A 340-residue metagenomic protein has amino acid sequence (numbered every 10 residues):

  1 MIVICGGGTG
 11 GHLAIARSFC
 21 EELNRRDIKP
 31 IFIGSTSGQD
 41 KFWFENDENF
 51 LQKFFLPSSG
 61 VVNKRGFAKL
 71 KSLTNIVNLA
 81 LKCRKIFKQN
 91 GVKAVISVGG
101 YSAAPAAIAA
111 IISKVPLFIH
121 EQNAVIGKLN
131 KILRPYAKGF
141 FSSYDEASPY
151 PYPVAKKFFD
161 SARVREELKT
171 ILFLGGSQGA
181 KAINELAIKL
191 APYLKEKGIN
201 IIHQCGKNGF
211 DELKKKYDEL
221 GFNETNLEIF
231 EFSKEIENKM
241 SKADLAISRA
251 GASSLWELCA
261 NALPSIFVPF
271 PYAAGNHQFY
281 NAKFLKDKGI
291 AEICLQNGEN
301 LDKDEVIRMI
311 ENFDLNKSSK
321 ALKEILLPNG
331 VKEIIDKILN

Functional and structural regions predicted by a protein language model:
I4-G7, R25-N75, G175, K207 (+1 more regions): Conserved nucleotide-sugar phosphate-binding/catalytic loop shared by glycosyltransferases and other
H12-L23: Short amphipathic alpha-helix
I28, F50-L51, I111-S161: Active-site-proximal region of nucleotide-activated glycan assembly enzymes, centered on histidine/acidic-rich loops
G38-E48, V164-L245, F279-A282, C294-D304: Donor-nucleotide binding loops and adjacent catalytic segments primarily of GT-B fold Leloir glycosyltransferases
G38-F42, C83, A94-S113: An aromatic- and histidine-rich active-site surface loop
R65-K93: An amphipathic, basic-hydrophobic alpha-helix
V92-A94, N238-W256, L263-P264: Acidic donor-binding loop of glycosyltransferase active sites
L315-P328: A short, well-ordered alpha-helix in the C-terminal region of glycosyltransferases
